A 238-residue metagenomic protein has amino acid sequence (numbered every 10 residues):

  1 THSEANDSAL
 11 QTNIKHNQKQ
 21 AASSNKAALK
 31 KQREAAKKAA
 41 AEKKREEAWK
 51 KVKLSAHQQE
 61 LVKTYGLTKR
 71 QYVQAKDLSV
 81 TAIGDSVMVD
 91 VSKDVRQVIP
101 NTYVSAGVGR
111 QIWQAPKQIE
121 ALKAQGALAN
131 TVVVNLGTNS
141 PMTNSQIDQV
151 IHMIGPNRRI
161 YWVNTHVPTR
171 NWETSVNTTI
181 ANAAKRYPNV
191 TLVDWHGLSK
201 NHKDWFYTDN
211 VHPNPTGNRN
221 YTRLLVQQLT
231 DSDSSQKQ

Functional and structural regions predicted by a protein language model:
T1-S79, Q125, S232-Q238: N-terminal secretory targeting modules
Y72-Q146, V167-T174: Conserved SGNH/GDSL esterase-like catalytic core that processes O-acyl groups on lipids and polysaccharides
T81, V89, K93, Q97 (+8 more regions): Solvent-exposed, polar/charged alpha-helical surfaces in well-ordered, non-transmembrane soluble domains, broadly
T81-I83, Y161, T191-V193: Hydrophobic/aromatic beta-strand patches that form the interior of the parallel beta-sheet core in alpha/beta enzyme
R96, P100, A124-A127, G137 (+4 more regions): Sec-exported extracytoplasmic/periplasmic mature domains
I151-N177, S199: Active-site segments of SGNH/GDSL-like serine hydrolases that catalyze O-acetyl group transfer/hydrolysis on lipids
N177-Q238: Catalytic His-Asp segment of secreted/periplasmic serine-dependent ester chemistry enzymes
